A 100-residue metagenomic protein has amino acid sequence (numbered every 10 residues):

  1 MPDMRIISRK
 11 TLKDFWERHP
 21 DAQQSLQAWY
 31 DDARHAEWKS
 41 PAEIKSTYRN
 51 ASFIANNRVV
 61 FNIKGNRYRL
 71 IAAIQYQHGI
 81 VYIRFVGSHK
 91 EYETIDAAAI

Functional and structural regions predicted by a protein language model:
M1-R67, Q75-I80, H89-I100: Basic, Lys/Arg-enriched alpha-helical interface segments
